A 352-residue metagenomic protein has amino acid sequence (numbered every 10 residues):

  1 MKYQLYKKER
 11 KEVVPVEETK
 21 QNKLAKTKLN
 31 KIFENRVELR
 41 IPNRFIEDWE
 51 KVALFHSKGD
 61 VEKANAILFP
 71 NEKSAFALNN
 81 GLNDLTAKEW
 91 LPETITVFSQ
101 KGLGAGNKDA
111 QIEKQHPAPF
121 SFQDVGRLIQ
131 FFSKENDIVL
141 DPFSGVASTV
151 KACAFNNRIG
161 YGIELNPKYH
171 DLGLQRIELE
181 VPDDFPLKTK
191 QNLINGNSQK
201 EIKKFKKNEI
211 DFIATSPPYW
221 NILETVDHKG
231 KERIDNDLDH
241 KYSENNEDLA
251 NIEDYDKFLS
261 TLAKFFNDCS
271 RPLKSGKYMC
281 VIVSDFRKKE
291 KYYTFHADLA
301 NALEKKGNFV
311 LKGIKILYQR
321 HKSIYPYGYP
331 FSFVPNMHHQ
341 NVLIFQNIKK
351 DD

Functional and structural regions predicted by a protein language model:
M1-D352: Class I S-adenosyl-L-methionine-dependent methyltransferase catalytic core
